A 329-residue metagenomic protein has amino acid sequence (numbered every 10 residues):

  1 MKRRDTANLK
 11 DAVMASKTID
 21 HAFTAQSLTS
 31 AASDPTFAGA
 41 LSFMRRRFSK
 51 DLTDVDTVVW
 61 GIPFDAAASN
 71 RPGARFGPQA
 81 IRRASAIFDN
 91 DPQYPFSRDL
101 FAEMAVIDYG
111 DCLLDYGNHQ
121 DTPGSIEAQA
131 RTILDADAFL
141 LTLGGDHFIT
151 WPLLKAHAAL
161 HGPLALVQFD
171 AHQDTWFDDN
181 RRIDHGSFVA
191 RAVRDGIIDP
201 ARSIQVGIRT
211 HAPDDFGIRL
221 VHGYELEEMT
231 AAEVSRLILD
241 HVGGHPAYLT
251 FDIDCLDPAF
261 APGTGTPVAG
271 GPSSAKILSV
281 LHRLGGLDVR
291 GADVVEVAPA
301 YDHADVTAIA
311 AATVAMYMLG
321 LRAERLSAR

Functional and structural regions predicted by a protein language model:
R3-R4: Basic polycationic patches enriched in arginine
L9-R329: Conserved alpha-helical scaffold segments that buttress catalytic/binding sites
